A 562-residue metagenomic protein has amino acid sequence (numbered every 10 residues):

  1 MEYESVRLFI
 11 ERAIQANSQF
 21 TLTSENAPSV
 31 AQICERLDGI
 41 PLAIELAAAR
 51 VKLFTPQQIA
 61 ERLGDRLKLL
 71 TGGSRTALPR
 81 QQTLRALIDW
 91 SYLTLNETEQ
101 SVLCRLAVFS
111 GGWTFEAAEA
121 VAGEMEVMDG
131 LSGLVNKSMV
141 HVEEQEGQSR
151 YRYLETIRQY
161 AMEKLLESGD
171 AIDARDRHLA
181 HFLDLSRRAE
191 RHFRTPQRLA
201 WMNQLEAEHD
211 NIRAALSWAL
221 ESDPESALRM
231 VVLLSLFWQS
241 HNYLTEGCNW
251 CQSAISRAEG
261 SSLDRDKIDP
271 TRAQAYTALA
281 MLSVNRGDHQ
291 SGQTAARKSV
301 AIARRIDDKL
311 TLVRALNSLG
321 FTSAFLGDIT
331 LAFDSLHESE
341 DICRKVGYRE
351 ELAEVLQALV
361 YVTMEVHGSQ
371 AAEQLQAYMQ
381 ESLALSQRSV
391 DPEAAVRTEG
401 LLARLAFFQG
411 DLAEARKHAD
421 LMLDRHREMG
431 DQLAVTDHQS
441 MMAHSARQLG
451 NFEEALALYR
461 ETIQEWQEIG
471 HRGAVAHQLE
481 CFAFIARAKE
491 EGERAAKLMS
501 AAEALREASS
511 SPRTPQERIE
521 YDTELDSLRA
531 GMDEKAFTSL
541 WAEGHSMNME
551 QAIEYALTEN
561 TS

Functional and structural regions predicted by a protein language model:
M1-R257, R472-G473, L479-C481, I485-A501 (+4 more regions): Aliphatic-rich helical/repeat scaffold segments used for oligomerization and domain docking
S18, L134, Q145, L154 (+3 more regions): Acidic, proline/glycine-rich low-complexity intrinsically disordered segments
H141, E163-I306, L310, F321-D334 (+4 more regions): Inter-helical turn/loop elements of alpha-helical hairpins
A215, G247, C251-A254, G292 (+10 more regions): Tetratricopeptide repeat
A219, W238, A258, S283 (+12 more regions): Eukaryotic all-alpha helical interaction scaffolds
E221-S222, S261-K267, A301-D308, D341-Y348 (+6 more regions): Short coil/turn linkers that connect adjacent helices within long alpha-helical scaffolds, especially alpha-solenoid
L228-N242, T271-D288, T311-D328, E351-A371 (+7 more regions): Tandem amphipathic alpha-helical repeat scaffolds
H426-S562: Alpha-helical protein-protein interaction modules
